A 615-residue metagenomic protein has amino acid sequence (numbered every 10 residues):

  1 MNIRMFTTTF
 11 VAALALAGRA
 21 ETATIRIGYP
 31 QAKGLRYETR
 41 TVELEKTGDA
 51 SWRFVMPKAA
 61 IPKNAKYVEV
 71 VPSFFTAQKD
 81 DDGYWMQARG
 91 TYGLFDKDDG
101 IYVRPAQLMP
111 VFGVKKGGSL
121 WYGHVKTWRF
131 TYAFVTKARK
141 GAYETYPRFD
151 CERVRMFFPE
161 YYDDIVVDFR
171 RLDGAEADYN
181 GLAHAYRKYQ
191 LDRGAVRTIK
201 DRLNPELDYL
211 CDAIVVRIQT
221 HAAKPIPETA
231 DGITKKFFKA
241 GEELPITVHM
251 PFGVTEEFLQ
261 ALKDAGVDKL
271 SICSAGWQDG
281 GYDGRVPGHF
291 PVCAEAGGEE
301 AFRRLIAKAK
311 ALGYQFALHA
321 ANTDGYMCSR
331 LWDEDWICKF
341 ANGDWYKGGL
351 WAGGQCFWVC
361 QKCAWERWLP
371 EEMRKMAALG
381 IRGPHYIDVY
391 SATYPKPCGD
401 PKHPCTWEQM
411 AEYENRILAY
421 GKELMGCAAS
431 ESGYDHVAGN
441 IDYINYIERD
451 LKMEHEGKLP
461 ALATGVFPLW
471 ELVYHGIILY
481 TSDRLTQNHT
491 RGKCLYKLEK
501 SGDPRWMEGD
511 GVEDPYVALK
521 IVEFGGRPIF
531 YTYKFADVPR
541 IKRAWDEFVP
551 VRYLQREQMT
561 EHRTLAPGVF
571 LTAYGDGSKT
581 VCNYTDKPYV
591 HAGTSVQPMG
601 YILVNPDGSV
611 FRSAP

Functional and structural regions predicted by a protein language model:
M1-T7: Bacterial N-terminal signal peptides that target proteins for export
V11-R19: Hydrophobic h-region of N-terminal signal peptides that target proteins for export in Gram-negative bacteria
G18-A23, Q87-R89, L565-P567, Y584-T585: A short, compositionally biased
E21-S271, W277, Q315, S595 (+1 more regions): Carbohydrate-recognition beta-sandwich/jelly-roll modules in extracellular/periplasmic carbohydrate-active proteins
K58-A60, G276-Q278, V389-S391, T585: A mature extracytoplasmic/lumenal domain signature
N64, Y282, Y326-C328, A438 (+2 more regions): Short acidic, gly/pro-rich beta-turn/loop elements at beta-sheet edges and active-site/ligand-binding grooves
G117-L182, Y189, G194, A240-V248 (+3 more regions): Active-site-proximal substrate-binding groove within the catalytic cores of carbohydrate-active enzymes
V215-P370, A378, R382-G383, S391-K396 (+1 more regions): Aromatic-lined carbohydrate-binding/catalytic grooves of carbohydrate-active enzymes
